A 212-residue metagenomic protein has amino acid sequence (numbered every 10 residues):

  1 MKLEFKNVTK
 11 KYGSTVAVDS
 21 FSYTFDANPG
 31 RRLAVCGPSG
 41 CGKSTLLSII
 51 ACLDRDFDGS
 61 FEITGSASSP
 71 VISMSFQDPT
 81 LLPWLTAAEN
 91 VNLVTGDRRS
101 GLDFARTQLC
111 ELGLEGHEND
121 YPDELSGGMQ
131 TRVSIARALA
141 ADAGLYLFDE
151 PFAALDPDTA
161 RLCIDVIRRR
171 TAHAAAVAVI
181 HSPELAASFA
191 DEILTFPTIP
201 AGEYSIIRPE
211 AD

Functional and structural regions predicted by a protein language model:
A51: Helix-to-loop junction immediately C-terminal to a conserved catalytic motif
S100-H117: Conserved ABC ATPase "signature" region
Y121-L125, M129: Conserved ABC ATPase signature
I135: Hydrophobic anchor residue at the start of the ABC signature
A140-G144: A short, proline-enriched helix->beta-strand linker immediately N-terminal to the Walker B motif in ABC-type P-loop
Y146-E150: Catalytic Walker B motif of ABC-type/P-loop ATPase nucleotide-binding domains
P157-T159: Helix N-cap at the start of a conserved alpha-helix in ABC-type nucleotide-binding domains
